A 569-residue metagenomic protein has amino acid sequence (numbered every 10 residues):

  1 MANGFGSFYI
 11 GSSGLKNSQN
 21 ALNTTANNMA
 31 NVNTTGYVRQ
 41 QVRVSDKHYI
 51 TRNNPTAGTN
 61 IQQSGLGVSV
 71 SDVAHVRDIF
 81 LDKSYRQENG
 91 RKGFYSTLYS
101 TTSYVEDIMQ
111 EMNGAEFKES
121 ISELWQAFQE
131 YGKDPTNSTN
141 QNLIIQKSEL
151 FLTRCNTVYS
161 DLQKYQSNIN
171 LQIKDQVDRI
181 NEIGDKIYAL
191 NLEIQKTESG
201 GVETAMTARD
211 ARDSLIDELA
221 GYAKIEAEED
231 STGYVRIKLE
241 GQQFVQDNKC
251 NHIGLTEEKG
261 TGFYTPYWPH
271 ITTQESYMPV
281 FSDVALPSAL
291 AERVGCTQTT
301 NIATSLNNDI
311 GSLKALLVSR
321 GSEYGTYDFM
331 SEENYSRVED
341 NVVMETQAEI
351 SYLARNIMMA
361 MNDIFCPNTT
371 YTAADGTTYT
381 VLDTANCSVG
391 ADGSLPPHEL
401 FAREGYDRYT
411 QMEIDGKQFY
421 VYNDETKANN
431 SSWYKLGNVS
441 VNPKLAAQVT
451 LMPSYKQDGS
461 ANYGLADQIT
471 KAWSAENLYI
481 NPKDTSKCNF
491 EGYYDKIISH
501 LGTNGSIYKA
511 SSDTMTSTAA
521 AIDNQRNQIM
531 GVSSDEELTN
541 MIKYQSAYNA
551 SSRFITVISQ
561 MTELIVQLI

Functional and structural regions predicted by a protein language model:
M1-I569: Structural signature of extracellular appendage/secretion-system components
